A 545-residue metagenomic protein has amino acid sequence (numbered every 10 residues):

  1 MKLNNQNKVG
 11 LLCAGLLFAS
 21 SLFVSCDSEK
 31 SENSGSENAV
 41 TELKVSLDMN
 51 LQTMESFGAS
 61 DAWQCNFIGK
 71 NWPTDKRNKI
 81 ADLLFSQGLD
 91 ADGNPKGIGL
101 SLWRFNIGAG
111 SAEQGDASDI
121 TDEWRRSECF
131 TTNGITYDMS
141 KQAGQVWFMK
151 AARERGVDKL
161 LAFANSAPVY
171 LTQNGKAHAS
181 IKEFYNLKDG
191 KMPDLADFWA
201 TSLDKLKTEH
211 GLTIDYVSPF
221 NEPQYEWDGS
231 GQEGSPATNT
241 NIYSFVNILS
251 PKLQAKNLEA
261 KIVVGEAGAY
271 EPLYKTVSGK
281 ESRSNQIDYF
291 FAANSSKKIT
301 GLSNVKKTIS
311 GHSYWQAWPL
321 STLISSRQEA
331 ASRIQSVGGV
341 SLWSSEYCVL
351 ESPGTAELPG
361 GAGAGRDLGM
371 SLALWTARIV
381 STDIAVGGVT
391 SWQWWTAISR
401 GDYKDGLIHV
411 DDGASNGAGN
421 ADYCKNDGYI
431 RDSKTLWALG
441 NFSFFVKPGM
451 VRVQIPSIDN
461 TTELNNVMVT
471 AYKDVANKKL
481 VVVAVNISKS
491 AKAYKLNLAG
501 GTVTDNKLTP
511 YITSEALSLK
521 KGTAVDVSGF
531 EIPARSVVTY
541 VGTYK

Functional and structural regions predicted by a protein language model:
K2-L12: Bacterial N-terminal signal peptides that target proteins for export
V9, G15-L16, S20-V40: Bacterial Sec-dependent N-terminal signal peptides
V40, S46-I214, W227, E233-Y243 (+2 more regions): N-terminal catalytic cores of secreted or lumenal carbohydrate-active enzymes
E55-D61, S101-I107, S111, K159-F163 (+7 more regions): Structural recognition of the beta-strand scaffold that forms the well-ordered cores of secreted hydrolase catalytic
D204, G231-I379, V386: Noncatalytic carbohydrate-binding groove/subsite architecture in carbohydrate-active enzymes
S341-F444, V453-T462: Aromatic/acidic polysaccharide-binding cleft in carbohydrate-active enzymes
T461-V503, R535: Carbohydrate-binding surface patches
K521-K545: C-terminal beta-strand-rich structural cap/linker in extracellular carbohydrate-active enzymes
